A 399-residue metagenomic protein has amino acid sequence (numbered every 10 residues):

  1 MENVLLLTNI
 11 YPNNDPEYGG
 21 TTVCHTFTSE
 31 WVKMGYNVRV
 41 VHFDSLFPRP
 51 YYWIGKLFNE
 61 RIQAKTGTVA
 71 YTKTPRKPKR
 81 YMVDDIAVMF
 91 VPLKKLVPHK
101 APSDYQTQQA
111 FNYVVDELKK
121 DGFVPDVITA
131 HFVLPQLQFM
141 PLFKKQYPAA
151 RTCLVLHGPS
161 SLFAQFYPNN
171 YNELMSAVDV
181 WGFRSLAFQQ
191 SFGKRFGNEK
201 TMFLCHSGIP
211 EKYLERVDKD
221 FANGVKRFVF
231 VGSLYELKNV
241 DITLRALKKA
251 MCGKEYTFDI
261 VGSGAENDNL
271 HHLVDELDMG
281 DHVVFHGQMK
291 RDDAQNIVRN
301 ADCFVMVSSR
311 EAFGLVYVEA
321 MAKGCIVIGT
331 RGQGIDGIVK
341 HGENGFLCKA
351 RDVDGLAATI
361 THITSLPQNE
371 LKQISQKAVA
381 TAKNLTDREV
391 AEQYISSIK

Functional and structural regions predicted by a protein language model:
A164-F166, G193, G208-V225: Acidic anion/phosphate-binding donor-loop and adjacent secondary structure in glycosyltransferase catalytic cores
G182, D220-K238, L244-L247, D259: Conserved donor-binding/catalytic core segment of Leloir-type glycosyltransferases
A187, S207-G208: Carbohydrate-associated surface elements
H271-M289: Nucleotide-activated donor-binding/catalytic signature segment of Leloir-type glycosyltransferases, i.e., the conserved
Q288-M289, N296-A301: Short alpha-helical donor nucleotide-sugar binding micro-motif in glycosyltransferases
S309: Aromatic "clamp/platform" in nucleotide-sugar-dependent glycosyltransferases that forms part of the donor/acceptor
I326-G329, V339: Short hydrophobic beta-strand element within catalytic cores of glycosyltransferases and related nucleotide-activated
H341-G342, F346-V353, H362-P367: Conserved acidic donor-binding segment of nucleotide-sugar-dependent glycosyltransferases
